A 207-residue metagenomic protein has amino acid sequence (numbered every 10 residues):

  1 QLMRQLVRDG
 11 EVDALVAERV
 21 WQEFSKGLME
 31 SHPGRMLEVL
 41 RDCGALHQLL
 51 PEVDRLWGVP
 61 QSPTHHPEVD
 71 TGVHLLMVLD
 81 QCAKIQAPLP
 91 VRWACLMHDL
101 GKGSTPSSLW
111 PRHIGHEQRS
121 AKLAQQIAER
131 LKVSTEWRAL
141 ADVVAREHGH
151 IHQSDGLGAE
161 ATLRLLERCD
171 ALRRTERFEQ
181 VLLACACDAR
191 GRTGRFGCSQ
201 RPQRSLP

Functional and structural regions predicted by a protein language model:
Q1, Q126-E129, A189-P207: Charged substrate- and nucleic-acid-binding regions of tRNA-handling and nucleotidyl-transfer enzymes, centered on
Q1-L96, L100-P111, G115, R119-T135: Glycine- and charge-enriched loop/helix tracts that form the active or gating conduit in phosphate/cation-handling
L2, R19, E23, R35 (+6 more regions): Exposed alpha-helical structural elements
V59-G72, V133-Q200: Histidine/acidic-rich helix-loop-helix segments that form or flank divalent-metal centers in metalloenzyme catalytic
